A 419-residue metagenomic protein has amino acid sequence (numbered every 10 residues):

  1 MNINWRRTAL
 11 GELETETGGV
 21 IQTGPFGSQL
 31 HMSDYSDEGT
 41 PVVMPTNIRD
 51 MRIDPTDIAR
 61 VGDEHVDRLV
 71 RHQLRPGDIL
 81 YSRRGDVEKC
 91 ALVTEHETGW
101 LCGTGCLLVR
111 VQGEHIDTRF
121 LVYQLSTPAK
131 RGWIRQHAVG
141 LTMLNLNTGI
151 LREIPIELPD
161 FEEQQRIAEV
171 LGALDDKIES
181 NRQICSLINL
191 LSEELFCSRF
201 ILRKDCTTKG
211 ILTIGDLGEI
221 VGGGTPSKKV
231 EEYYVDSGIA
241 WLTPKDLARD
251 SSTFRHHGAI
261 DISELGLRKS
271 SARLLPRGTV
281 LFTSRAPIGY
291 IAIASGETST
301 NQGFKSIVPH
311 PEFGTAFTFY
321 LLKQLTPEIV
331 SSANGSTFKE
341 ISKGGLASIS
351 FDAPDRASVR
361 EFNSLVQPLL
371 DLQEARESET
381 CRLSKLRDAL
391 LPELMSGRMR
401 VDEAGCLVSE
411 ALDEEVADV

Functional and structural regions predicted by a protein language model:
M1-F26, E153-P226, D352, S358-E403 (+1 more regions): Non-catalytic DNA-recognition/assembly elements of restriction-modification systems
R7, G11-D34, T46-I79, G215-E232 (+3 more regions): Sequence-specific dsDNA recognition surfaces
M44-P45, D63-T127, T243-P244, A259-L325 (+2 more regions): A short beta-sheet element
I48, L151, L247, L346 (+1 more regions): Hydrophobic pocket-lining residues within nucleotide cofactor-binding pockets
G99-L107, R119, V139-A168, S284 (+2 more regions): A short glycine-rich beta-alpha junction/loop motif
R119-I150, G314-D352, A411-V419: Short, positively charged
L247, T315, F319, Q324 (+3 more regions): Hydrophobic/basic alpha-helical segments
E403-L412: C-terminal domain-tail junction helix/linker
